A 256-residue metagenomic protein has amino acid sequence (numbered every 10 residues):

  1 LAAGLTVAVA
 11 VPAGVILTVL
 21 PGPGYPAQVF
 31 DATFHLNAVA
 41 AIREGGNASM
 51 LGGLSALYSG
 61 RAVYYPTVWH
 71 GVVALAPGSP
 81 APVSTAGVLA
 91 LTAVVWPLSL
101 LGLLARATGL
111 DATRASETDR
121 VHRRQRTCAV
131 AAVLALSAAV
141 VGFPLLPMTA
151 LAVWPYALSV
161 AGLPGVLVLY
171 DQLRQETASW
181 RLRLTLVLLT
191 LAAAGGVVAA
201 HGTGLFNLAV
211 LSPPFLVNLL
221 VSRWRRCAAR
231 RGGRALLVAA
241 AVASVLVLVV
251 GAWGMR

Functional and structural regions predicted by a protein language model:
L1-L20, A235-S244: Start-transfer (signal-anchor) and selected internal transmembrane alpha helices of multi-pass inner/ER membrane
A10-P12, A135-F143, A194-V198, V245-W253: Aromatic-anchored segments of alpha-helical transmembrane domains
A13-A161: Active-site lumenal/periplasmic loops and adjacent helix-entry segments of GT-C-fold, multi-pass membrane
D31-A38, I42, A240-R256: Transmembrane-lumen/periplasm boundary regions of multi-pass, lipid-linked membrane glycan transferases
W96-A107, G162-R174, A192-A193, A209-L220: Transmembrane alpha-helical segments
T113-S116, L163-T185: Membrane-interface transmembrane helices that cradle and orient dolichyl/undecaprenyl
R181-G202: Membrane-interface alpha helices of multi-pass inner-membrane proteins
N207-S244: Perimembrane helix-loop-helix junctions
